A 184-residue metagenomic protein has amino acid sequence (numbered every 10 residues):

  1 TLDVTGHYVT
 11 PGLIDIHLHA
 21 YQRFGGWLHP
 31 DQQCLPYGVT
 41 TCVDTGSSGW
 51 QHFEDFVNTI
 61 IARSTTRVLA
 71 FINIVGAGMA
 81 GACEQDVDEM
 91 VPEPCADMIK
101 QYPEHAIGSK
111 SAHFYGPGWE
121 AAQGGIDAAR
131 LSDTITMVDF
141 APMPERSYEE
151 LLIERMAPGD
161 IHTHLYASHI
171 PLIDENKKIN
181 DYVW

Functional and structural regions predicted by a protein language model:
T1-T10: Histidine-rich, glycine-flanked metal-binding segment
V9-T10, V57-I72, A128-D133, M156: Alpha-helix-loop-beta-strand connector modules within alpha/beta enzyme cores
P11-R23: Histidine-centered catalytic micro-motifs
L18-H19, S47-S48, N73-V75, F114 (+2 more regions): Short, ordered loop/turn segments at secondary-structure junctions
R23-G25, G46-Q51, G118: Acidic-and-aromatic substrate-binding clefts and catalytic sites of carbohydrate-active enzymes
D31-H113: Divalent-metal coordination cores built from histidine and acidic residues
D55, E89-W184: Histidine/acidic residue-rich metal-binding segments in metalloenzymes
